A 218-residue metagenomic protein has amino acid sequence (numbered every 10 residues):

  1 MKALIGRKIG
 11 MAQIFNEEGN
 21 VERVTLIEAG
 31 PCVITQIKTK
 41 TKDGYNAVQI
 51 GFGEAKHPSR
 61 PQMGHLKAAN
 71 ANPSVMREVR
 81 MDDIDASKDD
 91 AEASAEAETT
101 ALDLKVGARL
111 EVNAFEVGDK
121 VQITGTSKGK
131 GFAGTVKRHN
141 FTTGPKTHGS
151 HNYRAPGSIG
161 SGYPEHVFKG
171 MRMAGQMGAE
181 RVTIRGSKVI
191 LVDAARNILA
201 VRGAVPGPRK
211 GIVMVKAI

Functional and structural regions predicted by a protein language model:
M1-I218: Extended basic (Lys/Arg/His-rich) segments that typically form rRNA-contacting surfaces in ribosomal proteins
